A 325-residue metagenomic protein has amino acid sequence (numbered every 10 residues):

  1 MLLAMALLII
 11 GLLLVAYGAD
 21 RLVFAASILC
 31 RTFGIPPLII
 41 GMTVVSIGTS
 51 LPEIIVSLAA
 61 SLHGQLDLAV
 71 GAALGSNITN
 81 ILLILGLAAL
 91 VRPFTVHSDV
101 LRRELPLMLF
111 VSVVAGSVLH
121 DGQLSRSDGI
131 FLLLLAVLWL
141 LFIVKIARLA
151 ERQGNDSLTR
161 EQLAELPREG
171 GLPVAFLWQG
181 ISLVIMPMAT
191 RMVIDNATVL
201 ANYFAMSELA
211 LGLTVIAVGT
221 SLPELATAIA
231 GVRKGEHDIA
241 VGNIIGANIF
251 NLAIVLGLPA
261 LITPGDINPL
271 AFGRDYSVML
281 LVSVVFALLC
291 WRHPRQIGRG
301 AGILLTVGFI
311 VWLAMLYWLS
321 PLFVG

Functional and structural regions predicted by a protein language model:
M1-G325: Hydrophobic alpha-helical segments, chiefly the membrane-spanning helices and signal/signal-anchor peptides
